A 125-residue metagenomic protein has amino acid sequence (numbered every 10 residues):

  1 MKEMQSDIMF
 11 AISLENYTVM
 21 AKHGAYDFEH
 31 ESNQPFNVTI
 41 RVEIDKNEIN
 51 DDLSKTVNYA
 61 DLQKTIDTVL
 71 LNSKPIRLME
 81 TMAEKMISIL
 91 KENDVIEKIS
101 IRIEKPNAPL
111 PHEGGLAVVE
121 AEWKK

Functional and structural regions predicted by a protein language model:
K2-K125: N-terminal, polar/charged subdomain of small-to-medium soluble alpha/beta proteins
